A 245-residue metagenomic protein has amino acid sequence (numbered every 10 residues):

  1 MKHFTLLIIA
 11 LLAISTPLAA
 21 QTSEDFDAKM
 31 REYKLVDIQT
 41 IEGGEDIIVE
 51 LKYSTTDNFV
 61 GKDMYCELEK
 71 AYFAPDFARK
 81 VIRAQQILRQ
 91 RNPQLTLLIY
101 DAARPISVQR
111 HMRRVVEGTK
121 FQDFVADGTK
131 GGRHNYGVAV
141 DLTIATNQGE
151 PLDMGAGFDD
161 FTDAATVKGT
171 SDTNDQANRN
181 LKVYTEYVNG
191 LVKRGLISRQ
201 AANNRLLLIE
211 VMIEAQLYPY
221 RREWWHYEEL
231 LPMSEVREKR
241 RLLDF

Functional and structural regions predicted by a protein language model:
M1-F4: Positively charged n-region of N-terminal signal peptides that target proteins for export
L7-S15: Bacterial N-terminal signal peptides
A20-A102, M112, G118-R222, L230-F245: Extracytoplasmic cell-surface/polysaccharide-interacting catalytic and binding patches
P105: Segments that shape or occlude catalytic/ligand-binding pockets
Q109: Aromatic-lined carbohydrate-binding/catalytic grooves of carbohydrate-active enzymes
Y227: Conserved metal-phosphate-binding beta-hairpin within the catalytic cores of diverse ATP-dependent phosphoryl-transfer
